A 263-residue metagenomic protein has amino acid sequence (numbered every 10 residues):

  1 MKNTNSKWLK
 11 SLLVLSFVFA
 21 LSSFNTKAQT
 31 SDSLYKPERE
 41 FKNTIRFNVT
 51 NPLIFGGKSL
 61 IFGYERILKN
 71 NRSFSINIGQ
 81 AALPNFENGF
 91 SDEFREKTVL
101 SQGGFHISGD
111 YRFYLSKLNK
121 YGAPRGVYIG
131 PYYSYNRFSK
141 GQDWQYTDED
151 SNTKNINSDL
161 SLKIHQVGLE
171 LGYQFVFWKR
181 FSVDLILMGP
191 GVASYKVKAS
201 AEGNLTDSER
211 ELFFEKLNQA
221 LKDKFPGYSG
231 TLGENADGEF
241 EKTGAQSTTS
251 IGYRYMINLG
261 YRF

Functional and structural regions predicted by a protein language model:
M1-L34, L259-F263: Bacterial Sec-dependent N-terminal signal peptides
T26-V49: N-terminal targeting leaders of membrane proteins
S33-F41, N70-N71, S116-G126, F177-V183: Short loop/turn motifs that connect adjacent beta-strands in outer-membrane beta-barrel proteins
K36, N48-T50, G79, L83-H106 (+3 more regions): Extracellular/periplasm-exposed beta-strand and loop segments of Gram-negative cell-envelope proteins, dominated by
N43-F47, F74-I78, I107, R125-Y133 (+3 more regions): Transmembrane beta-strands of outer-membrane beta-barrel proteins
N51-Q145: Glycine- and aromatic-enriched membrane insertion/assembly motifs of diderm outer-membrane and organelle channel
R66, F113-L115, Y173-F175, I257 (+1 more regions): Residue-level signature of outer-membrane beta-barrel architecture
S108, R112, T249-F263: Outer-membrane beta-barrel "beta-signal"
